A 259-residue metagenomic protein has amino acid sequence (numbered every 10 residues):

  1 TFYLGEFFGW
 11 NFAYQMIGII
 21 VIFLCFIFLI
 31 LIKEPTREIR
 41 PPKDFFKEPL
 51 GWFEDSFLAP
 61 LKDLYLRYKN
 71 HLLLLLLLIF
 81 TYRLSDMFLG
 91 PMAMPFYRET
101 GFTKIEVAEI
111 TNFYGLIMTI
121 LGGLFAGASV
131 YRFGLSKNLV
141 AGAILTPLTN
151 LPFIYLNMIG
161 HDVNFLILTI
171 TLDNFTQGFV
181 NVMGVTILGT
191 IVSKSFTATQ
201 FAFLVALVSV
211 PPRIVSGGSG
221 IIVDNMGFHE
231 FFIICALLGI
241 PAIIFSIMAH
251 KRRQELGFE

Functional and structural regions predicted by a protein language model:
T1-I32: Helix-loop-helix hairpin linking two adjacent transmembrane segments in secondary transporters
G5, L121-N138, V223-D224: Helix-to-loop junctions at the C-terminal end of transmembrane segments in multipass secondary transporters
I20-P41, F245-H250: C-terminal membrane-cytosol helix-exit motif in multi-pass small-molecule transporters
T36-L74: Juxtamembrane intracellular "pre-TM" segments in multi-pass secondary transporters
P91-A108: Short amphipathic helix-loop junctions that connect adjacent transmembrane helices in Major Facilitator Superfamily/SLC
I144-H161: C-terminal ends and interior cores of transmembrane alpha-helices in multi-pass membrane transporters/permeases
G178-S193: Intracellular juxtamembrane helix-capping segments at the cytosolic ends of symmetry-related transmembrane helices
S195-N225: A late C-terminal transmembrane helix in Major Facilitator Superfamily
